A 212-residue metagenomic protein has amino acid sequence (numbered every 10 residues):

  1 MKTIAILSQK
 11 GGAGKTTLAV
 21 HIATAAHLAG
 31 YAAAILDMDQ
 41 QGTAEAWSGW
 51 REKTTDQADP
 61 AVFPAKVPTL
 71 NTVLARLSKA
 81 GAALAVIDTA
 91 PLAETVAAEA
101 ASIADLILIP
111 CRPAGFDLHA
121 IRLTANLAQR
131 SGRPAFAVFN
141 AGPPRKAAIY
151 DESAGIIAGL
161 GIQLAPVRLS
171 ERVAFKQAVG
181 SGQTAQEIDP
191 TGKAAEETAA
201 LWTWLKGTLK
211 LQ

Functional and structural regions predicted by a protein language model:
A5-Q9, A13, H21-A98, G155 (+1 more regions): P-loop/Walker-type NTP enzyme "switch/lid" segment
L18: Hydrophobic positions on the alpha1 helix immediately C-terminal to the Walker A/P-loop
I35, I87, I109, A137-F139: Structural beta-sheet core signal
E94-A114: Inter-motif core of Ras-like GTPase G domains
L118-P134: Conserved C-terminal guanine-recognition region of P-loop GTPase G domains, centered on the G4
A154-Q183: Beta-strand-loop-alpha "switch" segments that mediate conformational coupling across diverse proteins
A185-Q212: NTP-binding/hydrolysis catalytic cores, primarily Walker-type P-loop NTPases
